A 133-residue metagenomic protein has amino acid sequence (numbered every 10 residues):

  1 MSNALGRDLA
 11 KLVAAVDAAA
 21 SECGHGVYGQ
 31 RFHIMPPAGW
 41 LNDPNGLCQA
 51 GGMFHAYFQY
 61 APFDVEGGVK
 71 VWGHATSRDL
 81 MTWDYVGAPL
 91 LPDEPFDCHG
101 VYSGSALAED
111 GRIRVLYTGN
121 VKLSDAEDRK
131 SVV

Functional and structural regions predicted by a protein language model:
M1-V133: Carbohydrate-active catalytic/glycan-binding domains of CAZyme proteins, especially the secreted or lumenal ectodomains
